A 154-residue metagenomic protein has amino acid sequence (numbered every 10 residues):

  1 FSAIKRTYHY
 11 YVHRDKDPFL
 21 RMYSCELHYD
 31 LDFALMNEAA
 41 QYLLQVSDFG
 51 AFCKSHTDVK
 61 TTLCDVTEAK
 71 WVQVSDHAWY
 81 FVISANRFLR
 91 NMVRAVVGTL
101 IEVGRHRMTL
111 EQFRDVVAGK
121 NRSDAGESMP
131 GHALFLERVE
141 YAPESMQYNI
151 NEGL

Functional and structural regions predicted by a protein language model:
F1-L154: Structured-RNA-binding interfaces characteristic of tRNA pseudouridine synthases
